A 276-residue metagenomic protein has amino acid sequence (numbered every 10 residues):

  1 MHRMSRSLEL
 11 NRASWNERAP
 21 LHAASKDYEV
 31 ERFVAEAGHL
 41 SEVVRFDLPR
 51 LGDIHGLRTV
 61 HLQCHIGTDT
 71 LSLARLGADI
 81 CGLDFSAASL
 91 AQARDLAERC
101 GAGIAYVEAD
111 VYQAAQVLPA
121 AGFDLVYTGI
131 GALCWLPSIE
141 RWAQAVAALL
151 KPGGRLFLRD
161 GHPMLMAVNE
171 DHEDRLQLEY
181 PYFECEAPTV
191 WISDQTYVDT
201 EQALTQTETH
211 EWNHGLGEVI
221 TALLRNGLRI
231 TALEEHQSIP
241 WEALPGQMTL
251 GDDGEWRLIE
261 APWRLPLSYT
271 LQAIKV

Functional and structural regions predicted by a protein language model:
M1-E31: N-terminal, positively charged/glycine-rich alpha-helical extensions of SAM-dependent methyltransferases
D27-L57: Conserved alpha-helix/loop element of class I SAM-dependent methyltransferases that forms part of the SAM/SAH-binding
L57-A114: Class I SAM-dependent methyltransferase SAM/SAH-binding core
Q116-V126: A short acidic, Gly/Pro-enriched loop at the edge of an enzyme's catalytic core that lines a small-molecule cofactor
D124-E140: A short SAM/SAH-binding and catalytic strip from SAM-dependent methyltransferases
E140-R155: A short glycine-rich, Lys/Arg-flanked "PGG" loop and its adjoining helix->strand segment in the class I
R155-Y197: Conserved class I S-adenosyl-L-methionine
T209-L233: Short alpha-helix
